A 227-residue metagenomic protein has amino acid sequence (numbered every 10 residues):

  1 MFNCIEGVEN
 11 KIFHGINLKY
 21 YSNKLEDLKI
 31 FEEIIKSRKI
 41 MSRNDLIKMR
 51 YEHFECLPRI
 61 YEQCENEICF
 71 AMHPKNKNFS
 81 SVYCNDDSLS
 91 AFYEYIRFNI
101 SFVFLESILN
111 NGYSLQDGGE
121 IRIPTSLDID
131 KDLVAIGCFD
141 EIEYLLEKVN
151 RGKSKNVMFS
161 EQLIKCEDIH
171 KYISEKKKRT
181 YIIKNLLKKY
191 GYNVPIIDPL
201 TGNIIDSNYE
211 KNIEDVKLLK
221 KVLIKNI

Functional and structural regions predicted by a protein language model:
M1-I227: NAD-dependent ADP-ribosyltransferases
